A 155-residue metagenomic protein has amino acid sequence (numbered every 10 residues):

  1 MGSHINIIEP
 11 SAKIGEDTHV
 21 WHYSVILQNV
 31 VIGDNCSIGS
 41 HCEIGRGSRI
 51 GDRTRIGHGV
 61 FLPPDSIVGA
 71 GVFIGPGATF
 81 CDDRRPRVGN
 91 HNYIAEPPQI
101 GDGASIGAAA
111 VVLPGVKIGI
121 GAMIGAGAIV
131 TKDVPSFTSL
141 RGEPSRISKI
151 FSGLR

Functional and structural regions predicted by a protein language model:
M1-I5, E9-A12, V20-K117, E143-P144 (+1 more regions): Flexible, glycine/small-residue-enriched loop-and-beta-strand segment within the central core of proteins
I120-M123, I129: Internal alpha/beta core interface subdomains
K132: Short helix N-cap motif at coil->helix boundaries in the Bergerat
F137, F151-R155: A glycine/serine/threonine-rich, flexible loop-to-helix segment that serves as the NAD(P) cofactor-binding "lid"
L140: Conserved active-site beta-strand element of glycosyltransferases/polysaccharide synthases
